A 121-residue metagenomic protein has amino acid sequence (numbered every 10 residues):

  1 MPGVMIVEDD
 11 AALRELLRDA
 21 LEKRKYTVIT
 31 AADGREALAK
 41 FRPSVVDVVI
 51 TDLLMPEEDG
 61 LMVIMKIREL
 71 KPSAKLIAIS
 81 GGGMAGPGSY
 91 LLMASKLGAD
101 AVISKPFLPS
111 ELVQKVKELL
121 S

Functional and structural regions predicted by a protein language model:
E8: Conserved acidic carboxylate
E15-K23: Charged docking surfaces used in two-component/phosphorelay signaling
K25-A32, K40: Short hydrophobic/Thr-rich beta-strand motif most characteristic of the beta2 strand and flanking loop of CheY-like
D33-E36, D59-M62: Acidic catalytic/metal-coordinating carboxylates
D52: Active-site residues of response regulator receiver
M55: Receiver (REC) domain active-site loop signature in two-component systems and cognate sites in sensor histidine kinases
M62, G83-I103, S110, Q114: Alpha4 helix (beta4-alpha4-beta5 surface) of REC/receiver domains from two-component response regulators
I79-G81: Hydrophobic/aromatic residues positioned on beta-strands within the core alpha/beta folds
